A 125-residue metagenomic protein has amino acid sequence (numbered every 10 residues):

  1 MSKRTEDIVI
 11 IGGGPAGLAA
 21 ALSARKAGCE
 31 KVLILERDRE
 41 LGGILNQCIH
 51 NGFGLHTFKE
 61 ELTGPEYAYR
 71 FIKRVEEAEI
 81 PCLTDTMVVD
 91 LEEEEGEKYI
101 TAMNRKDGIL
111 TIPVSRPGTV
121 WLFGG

Functional and structural regions predicted by a protein language model:
S2-D7, R116: A short, charged/proline- and glycine-enriched loop that marks the coil->beta-strand transition at the N-terminal
E6-R74, A78: Beta1-alpha1 glycine-rich phosphate/pyrophosphate-binding loop at the start of Rossmann-like nucleotide-binding domains
T63-G124: Feature captures the FAD/FMN-dependent oxidoreductase FAD-binding
